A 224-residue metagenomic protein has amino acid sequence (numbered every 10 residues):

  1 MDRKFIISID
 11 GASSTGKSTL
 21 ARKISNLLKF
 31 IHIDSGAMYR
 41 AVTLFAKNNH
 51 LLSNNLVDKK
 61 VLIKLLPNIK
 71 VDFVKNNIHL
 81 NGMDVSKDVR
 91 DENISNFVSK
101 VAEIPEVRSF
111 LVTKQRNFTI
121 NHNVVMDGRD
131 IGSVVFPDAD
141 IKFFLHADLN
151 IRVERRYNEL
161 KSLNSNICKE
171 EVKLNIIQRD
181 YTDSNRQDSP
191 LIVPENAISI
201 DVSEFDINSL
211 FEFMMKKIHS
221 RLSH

Functional and structural regions predicted by a protein language model:
M1-K4: Phosphate-binding P-loop
I7-I9: Hydrophobic anchor at the beta1->P-loop junction of P-loop NTPases
A12-T15: ATP-binding Walker
S18: Walker A/P-loop
L27-R90: N-terminal phosphate/diphosphate-binding loop that engages ATP/GTP or pyrophosphate donors across diverse enzyme folds
K64-L65, K70-K75, Q115-H122, R129 (+3 more regions): Small-molecule kinase domains that catalyze NTP-dependent phosphoryl transfer to phosphate-bearing small molecules
S86-L163: ATP-dependent NMP and nucleoside kinases share a basic, alpha-helical "lid"
